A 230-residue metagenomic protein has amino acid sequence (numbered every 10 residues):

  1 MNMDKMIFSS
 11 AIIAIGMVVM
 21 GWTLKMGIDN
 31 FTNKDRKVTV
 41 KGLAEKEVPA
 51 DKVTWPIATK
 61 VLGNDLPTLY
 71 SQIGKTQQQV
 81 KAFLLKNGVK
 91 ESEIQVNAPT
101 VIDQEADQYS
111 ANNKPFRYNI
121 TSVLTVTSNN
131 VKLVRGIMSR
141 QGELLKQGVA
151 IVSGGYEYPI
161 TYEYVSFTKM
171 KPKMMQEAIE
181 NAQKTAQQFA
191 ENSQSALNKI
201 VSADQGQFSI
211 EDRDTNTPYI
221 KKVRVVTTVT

Functional and structural regions predicted by a protein language model:
N2-S10, G16-T230: Short, charged, surface-exposed interaction patches
